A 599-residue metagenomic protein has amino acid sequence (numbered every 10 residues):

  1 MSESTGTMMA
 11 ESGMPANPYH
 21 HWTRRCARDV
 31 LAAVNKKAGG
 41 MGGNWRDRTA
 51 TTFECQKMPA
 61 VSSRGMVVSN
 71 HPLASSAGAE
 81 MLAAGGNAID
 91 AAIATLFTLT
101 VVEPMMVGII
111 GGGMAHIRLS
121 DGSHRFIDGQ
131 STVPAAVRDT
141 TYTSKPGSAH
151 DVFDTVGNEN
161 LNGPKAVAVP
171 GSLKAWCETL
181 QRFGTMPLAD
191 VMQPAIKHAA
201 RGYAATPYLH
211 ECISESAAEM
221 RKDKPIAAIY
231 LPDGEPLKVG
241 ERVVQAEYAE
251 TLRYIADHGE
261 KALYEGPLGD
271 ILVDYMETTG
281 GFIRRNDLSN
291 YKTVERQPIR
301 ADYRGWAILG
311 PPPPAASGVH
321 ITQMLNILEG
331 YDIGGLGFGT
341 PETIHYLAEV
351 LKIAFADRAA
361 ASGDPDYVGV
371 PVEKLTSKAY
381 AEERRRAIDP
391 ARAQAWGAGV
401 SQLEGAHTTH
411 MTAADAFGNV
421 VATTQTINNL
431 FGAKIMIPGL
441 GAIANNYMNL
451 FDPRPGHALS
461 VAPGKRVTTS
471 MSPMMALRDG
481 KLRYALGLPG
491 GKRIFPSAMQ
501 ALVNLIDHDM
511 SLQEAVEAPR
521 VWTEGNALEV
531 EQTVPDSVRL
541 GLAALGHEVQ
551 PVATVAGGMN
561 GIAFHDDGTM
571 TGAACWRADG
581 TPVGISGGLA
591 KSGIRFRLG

Functional and structural regions predicted by a protein language model:
S2-T7, S12-G13: Intrinsically disordered, low-complexity segments enriched in small polar residues
W22, C26-A27, L31-N35, G40-S76 (+8 more regions): Noncatalytic scaffold domains of N-terminal-nucleophile
W45-R48, G330-I427, G439-L440, Y447 (+2 more regions): Internal maturation/activation junctions in enzymes
V101-D128, V133, Y142, S148-H150 (+4 more regions): Active-site rim segments in enzyme catalytic domains, especially the processed small/beta chain of N-terminal
E295, G405-T408, T469-M471: Short, small/polar residue-rich loop motifs at catalytic or cofactor-binding pockets
L309-G318, T412, T424-I435, L488-I494: Glycine-rich phosphate/pyrophosphate-binding beta-alpha loops
K465, A498, D507-T554: Extended C-terminal subregions enriched in glycine
